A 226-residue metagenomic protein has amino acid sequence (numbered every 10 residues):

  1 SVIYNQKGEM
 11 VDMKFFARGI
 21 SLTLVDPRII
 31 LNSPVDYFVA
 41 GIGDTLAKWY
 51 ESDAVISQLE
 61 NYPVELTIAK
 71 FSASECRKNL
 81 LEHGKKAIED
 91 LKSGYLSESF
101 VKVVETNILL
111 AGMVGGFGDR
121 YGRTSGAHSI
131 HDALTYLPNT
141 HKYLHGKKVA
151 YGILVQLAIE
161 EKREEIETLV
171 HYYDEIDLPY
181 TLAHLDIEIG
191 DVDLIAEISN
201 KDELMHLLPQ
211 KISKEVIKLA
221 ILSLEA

Functional and structural regions predicted by a protein language model:
S1-K70: A glycine/threonine-rich phosphate-anchoring loop and its flanking beta-alpha core in nucleotide/phosphate-binding
I42, L46-Y50, F100-V114, I153 (+3 more regions): Short alpha-helical scaffolding segments that buttress acidic/His motifs in well-ordered protein cores
Y62-H171: Active-site segments that bind and position negatively charged phosphate/pyrophosphate groups
K162-A226: C-terminal charged capping/lid subdomain of soluble metabolic enzymes
